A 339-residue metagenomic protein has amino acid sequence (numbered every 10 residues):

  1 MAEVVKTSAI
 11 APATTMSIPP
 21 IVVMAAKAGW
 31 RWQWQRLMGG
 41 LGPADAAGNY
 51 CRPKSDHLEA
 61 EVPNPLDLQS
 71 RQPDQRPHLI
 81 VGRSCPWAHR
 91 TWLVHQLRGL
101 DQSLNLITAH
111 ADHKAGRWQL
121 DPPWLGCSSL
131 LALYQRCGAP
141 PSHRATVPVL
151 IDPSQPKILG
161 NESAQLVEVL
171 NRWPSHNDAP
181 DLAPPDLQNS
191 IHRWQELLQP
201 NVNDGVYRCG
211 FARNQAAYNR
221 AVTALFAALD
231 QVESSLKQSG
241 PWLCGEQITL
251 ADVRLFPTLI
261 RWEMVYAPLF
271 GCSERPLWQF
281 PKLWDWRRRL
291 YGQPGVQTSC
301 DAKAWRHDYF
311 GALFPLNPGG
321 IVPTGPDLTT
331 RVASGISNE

Functional and structural regions predicted by a protein language model:
M1-E339: C-terminal alpha-helical interaction module
